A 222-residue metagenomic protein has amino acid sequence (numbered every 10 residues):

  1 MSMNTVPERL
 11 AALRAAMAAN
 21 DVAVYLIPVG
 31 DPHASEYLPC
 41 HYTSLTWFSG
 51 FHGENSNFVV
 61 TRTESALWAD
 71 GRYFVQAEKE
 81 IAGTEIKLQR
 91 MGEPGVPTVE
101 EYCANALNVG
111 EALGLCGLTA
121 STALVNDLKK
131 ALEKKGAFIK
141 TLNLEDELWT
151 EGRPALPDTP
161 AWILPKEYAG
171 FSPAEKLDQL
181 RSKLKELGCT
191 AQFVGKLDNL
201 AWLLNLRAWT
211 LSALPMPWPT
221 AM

Functional and structural regions predicted by a protein language model:
S2-V109, C116, A120, L124-M222: N-terminal accessory/capping or targeting/presequence segment of soluble
